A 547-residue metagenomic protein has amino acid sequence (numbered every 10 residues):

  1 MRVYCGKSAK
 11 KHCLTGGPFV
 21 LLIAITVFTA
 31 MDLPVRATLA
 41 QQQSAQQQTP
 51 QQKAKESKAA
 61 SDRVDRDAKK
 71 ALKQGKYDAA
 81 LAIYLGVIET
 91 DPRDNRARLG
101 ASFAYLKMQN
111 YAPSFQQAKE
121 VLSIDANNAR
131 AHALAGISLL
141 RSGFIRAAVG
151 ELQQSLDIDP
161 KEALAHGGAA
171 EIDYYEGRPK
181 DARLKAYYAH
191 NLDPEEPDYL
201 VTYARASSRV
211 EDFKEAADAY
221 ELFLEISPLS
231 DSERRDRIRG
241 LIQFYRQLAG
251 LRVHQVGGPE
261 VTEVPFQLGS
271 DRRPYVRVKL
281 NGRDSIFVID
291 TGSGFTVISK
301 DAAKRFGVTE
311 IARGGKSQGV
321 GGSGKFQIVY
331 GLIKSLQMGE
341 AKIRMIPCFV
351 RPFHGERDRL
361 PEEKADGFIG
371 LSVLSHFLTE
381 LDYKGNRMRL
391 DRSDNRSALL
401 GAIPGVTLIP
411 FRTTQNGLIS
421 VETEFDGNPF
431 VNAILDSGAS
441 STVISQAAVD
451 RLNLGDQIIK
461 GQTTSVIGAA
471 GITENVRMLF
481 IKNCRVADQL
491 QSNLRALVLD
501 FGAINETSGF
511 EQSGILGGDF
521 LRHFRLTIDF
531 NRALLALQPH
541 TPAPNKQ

Functional and structural regions predicted by a protein language model:
M1-T15: N-terminal secretory signal peptides that target proteins for export/translocation
K7-K11, D32, K53: Intrinsically disordered, low-complexity polyampholyte segments enriched for Lys and acidic residues
L14, M31, L39-A40: N-terminal targeting leaders that route proteins to membranes or the secretory/organellar pathways
G17-D32: Bacterial N-terminal signal peptides
A37-A60, R66, D78, A82 (+6 more regions): Pepsin/retropepsin-fold aspartyl endopeptidases
D91: Substrate-binding/specificity loop regions of serine endopeptidase catalytic domains, predominantly subtilases
A97: Glycine-rich phosphate- or other oxyanion-binding loops that anchor nucleotides, phosphorylated ligands
